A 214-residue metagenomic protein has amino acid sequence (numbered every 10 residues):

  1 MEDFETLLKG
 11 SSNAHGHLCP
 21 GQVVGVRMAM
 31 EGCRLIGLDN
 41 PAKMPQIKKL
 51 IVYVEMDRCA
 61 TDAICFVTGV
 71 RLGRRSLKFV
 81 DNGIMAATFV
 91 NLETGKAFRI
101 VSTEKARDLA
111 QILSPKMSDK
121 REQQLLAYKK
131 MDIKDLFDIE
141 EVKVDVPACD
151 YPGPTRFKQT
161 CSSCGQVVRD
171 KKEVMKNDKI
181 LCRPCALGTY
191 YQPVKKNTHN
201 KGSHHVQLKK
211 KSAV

Functional and structural regions predicted by a protein language model:
A14-G32: Conserved phosphate/anionic-ligand binding catalytic regions in large, soluble enzymes, centered on
K48-F89: A structural-propensity feature for long, helix-poor, extended segments
S76-D108: C-terminal edge-of-domain segments
F137-C149, S163-V168: Short Cys/His-rich Zn2+-coordinating modules
A148-K158, K171-K176: Short, flexible, mixed-charge glycine/proline-rich loop motifs that serve as phosphate/nucleic-acid-contacting
C161-G165, C182-C185: Short cysteine-rich clusters marking metal-coordination/redox-active sites
D170-K171, Y191-Q192: Short, non-ligating residues that shape and space the ligands of small metal-coordination modules and catalytic
K176-G188: Cysteine-rich micro-motifs
